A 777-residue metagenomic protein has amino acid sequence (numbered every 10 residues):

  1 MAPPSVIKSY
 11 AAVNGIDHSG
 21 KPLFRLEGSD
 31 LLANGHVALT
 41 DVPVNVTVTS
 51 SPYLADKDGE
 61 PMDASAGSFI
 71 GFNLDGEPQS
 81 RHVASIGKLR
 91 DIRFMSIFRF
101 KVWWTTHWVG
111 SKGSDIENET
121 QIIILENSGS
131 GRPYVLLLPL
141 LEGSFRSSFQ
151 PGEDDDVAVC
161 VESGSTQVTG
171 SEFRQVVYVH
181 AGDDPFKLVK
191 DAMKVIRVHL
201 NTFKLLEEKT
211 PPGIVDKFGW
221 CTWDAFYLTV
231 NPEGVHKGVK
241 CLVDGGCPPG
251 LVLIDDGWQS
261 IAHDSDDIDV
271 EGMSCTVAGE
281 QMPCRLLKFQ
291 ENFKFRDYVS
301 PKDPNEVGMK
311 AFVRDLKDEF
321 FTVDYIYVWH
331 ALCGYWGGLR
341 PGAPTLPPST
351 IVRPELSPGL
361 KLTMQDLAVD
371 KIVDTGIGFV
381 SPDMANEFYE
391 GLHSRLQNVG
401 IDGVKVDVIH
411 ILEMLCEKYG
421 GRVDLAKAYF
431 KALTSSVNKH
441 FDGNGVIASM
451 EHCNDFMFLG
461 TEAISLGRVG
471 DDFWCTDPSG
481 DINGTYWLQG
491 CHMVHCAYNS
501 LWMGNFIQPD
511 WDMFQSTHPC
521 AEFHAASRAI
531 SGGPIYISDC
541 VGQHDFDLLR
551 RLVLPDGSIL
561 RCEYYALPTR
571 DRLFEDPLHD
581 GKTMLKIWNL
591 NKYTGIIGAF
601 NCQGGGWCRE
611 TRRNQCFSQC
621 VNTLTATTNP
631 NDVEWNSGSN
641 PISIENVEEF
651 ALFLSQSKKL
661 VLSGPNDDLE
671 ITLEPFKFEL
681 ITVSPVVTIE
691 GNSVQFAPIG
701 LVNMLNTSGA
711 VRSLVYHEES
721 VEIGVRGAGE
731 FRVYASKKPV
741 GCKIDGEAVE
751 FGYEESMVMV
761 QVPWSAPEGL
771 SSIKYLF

Functional and structural regions predicted by a protein language model:
A2-R197: N-terminal accessory beta-strand-rich subdomains and adjacent acidic, glycine-rich linkers that precede catalytic cores
G213-K217, T222-V423: Aromatic-lined carbohydrate-binding/catalytic grooves of carbohydrate-active enzymes
F226-V230, Q259-H263, C333-G338, I411-L415 (+8 more regions): Flexible loop/turn segments at secondary-structure boundaries
G308-R314, D318, A428-D442: Substrate-engagement module of ASCE P-loop NTPases
G342-S394, K431-F546, E563-M584, W588-N591: Glycan-recognition surfaces
R528-S531, Y536, F574-E648, K677-E690 (+1 more regions): Carbohydrate-binding surface patches
I537, E649-Q656, P739-G746: Change to "...patches in solvent-exposed regions of secreted, membrane-anchored, or virion-exposed structural
L662-S708, G724, E730-R732, C742 (+1 more regions): C-terminal beta-strand-rich structural cap/linker in extracellular carbohydrate-active enzymes
